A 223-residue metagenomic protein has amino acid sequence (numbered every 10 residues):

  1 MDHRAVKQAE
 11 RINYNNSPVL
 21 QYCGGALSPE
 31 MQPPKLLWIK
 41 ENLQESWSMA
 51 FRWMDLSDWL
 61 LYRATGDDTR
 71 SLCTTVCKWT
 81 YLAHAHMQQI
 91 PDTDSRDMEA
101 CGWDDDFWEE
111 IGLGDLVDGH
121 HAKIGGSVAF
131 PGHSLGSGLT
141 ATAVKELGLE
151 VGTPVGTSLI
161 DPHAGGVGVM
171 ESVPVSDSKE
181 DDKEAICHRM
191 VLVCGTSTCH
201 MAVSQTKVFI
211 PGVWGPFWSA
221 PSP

Functional and structural regions predicted by a protein language model:
D2: Carbohydrate-associated surface elements
K7-R11, G166-V167: Pocket-flanking alpha-helical
E10-L27, S176-E180, H188: A polyampholytic, Gly/Pro-enriched intrinsically disordered region
I12, W38-N42, V169-S172: Short active-site loop/helix that positions an aromatic residue
N16-P162: Gly/Ser/Thr-rich active-site cleft segment
K145-L149, T153, T157-P223: Catalytic phosphate/nucleotide-handling subdomain of diverse soluble enzymes
